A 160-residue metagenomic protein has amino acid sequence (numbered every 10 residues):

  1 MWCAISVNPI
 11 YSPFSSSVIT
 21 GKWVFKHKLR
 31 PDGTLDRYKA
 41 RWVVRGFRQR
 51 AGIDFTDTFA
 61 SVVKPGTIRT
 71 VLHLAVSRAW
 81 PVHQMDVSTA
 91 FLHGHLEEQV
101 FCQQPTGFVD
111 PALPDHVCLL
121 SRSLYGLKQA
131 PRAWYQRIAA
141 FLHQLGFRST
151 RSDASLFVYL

Functional and structural regions predicted by a protein language model:
M1-L160: Long, low-complexity, charge-biased intrinsically disordered regions
